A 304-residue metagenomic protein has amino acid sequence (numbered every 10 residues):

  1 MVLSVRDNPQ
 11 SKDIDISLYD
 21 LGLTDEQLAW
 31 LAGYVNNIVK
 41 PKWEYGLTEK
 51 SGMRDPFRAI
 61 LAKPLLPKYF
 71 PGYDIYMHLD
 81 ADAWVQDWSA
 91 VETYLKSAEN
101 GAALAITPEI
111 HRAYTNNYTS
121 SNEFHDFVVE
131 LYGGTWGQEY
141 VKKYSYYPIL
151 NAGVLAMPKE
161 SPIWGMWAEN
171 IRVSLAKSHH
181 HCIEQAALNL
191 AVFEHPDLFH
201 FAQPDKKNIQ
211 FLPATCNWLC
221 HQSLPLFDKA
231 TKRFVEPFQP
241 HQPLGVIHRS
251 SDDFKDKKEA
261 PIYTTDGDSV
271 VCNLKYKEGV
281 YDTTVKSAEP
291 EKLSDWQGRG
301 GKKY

Functional and structural regions predicted by a protein language model:
M1-Y304: Glycosyltransferase catalytic domains, chiefly GT-A lineage
